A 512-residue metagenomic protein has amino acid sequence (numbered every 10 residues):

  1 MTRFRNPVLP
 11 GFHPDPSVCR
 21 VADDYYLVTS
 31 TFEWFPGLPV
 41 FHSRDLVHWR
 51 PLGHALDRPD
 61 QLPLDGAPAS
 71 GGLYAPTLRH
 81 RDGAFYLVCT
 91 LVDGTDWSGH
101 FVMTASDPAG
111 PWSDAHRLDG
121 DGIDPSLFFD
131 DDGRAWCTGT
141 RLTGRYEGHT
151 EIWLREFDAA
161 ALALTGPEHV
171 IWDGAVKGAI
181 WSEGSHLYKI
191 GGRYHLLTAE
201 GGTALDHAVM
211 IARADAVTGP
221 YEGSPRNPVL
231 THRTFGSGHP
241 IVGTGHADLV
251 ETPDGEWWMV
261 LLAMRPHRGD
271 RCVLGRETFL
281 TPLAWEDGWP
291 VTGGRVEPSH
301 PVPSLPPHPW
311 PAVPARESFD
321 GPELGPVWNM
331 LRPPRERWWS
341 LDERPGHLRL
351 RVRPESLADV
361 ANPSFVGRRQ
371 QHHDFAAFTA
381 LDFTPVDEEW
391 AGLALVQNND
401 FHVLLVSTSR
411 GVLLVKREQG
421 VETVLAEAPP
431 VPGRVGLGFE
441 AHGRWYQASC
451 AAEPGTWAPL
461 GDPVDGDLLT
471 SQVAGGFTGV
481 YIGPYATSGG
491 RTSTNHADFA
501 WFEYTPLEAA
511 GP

Functional and structural regions predicted by a protein language model:
M1-P512: Carbohydrate-active catalytic/glycan-binding domains of CAZyme proteins, especially the secreted or lumenal ectodomains
